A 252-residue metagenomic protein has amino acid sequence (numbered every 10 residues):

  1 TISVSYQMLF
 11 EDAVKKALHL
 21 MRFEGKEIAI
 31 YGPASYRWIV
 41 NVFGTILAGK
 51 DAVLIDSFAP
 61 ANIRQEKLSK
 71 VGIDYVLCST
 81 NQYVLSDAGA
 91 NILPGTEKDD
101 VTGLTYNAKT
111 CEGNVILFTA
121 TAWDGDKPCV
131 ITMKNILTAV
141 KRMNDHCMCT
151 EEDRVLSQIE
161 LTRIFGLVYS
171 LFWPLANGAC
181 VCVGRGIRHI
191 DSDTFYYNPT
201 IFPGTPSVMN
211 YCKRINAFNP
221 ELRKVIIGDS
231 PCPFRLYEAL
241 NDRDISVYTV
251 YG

Functional and structural regions predicted by a protein language model:
T1-S5, I116: AMP-dependent adenylate-forming
A17-F58, S157-I159: Conserved AMP-binding/adenylate-forming
E24-K26, E151-D153, E221-L222: Phosphate-coordination loops involved in phosphoryl transfer and adenosine-cofactor binding
V42, S57-L85, A139-L156, I187-T200: Conserved ATP-dependent adenylate/AMP-binding module captured primarily in the ANL superfamily
T96-G125, V130, N135, D145-R154: Conserved pre-ATP/AMP-binding loop-to-beta segment of ANL
L137-R154, L161-N210, I215-N216: Conserved AMP-binding/adenylation subdomain of ANL enzymes
T200-G204, C212-G252: Gly/Ser/Thr-rich phosphate-binding loop
